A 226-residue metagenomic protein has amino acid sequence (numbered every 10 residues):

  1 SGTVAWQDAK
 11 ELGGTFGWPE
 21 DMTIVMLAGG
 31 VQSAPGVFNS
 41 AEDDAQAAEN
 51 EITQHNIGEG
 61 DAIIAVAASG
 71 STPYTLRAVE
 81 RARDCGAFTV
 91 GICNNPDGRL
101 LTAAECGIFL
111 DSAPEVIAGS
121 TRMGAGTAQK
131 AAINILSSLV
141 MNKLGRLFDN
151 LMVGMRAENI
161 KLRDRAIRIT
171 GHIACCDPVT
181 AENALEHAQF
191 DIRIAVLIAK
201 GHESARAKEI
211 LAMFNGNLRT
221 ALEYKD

Functional and structural regions predicted by a protein language model:
S1-A131, V140-L144: Glycine-rich phosphate-binding loops that contact phosphosugars or nucleotide phosphates
S120-A132, L151-L162: Alpha-helix N-cap/loop-to-helix boundary motif
V140-D226: Short, amphipathic alpha-helical interaction segments embedded in low-complexity terminal/linker regions of eukaryotic
